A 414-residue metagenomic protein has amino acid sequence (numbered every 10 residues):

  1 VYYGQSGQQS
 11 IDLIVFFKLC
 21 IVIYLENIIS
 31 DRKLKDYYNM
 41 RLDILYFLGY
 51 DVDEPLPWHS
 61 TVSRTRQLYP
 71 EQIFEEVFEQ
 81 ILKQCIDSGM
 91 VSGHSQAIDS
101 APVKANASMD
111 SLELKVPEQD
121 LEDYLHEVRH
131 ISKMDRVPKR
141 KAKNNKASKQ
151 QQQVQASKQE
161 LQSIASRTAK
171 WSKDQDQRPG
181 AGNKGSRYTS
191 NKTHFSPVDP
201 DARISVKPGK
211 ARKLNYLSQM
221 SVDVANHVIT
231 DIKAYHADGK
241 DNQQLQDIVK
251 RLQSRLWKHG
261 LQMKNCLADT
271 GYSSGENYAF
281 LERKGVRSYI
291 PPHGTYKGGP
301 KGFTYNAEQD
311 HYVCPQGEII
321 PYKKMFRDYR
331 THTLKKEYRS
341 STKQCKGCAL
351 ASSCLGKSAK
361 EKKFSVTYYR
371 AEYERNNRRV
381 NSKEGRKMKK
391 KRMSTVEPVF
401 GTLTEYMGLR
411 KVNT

Functional and structural regions predicted by a protein language model:
V1-I21, E372: Basic, short loop/linker segments at the boundary and entry of helix-turn-helix/winged-helix-like folds
Q9, N27-M40, Y50-T414: Anion-binding and metal-coordination hotspots
Y24: Short, aromatic/basic-rich helix-turn unit that serves as a nucleic-acid recognition element
I44-L48: Short amphipathic alpha-helical interface patches used for protein-protein assembly/oligomerization
